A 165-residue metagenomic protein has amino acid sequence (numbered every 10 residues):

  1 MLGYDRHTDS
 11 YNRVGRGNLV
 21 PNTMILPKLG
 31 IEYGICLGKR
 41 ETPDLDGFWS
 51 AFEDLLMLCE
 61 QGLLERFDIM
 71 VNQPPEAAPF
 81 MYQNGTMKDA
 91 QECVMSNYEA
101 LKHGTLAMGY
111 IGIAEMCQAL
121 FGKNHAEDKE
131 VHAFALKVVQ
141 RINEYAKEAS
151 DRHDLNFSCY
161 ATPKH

Functional and structural regions predicted by a protein language model:
M1-K102, A119, K123-N124, D128-H165: Conserved catalytic cores of very large enzyme subunits
L106-A119, Q140: Contiguous, well-ordered alpha-helical segments that form the cores/surfaces of helical PPI scaffolds
